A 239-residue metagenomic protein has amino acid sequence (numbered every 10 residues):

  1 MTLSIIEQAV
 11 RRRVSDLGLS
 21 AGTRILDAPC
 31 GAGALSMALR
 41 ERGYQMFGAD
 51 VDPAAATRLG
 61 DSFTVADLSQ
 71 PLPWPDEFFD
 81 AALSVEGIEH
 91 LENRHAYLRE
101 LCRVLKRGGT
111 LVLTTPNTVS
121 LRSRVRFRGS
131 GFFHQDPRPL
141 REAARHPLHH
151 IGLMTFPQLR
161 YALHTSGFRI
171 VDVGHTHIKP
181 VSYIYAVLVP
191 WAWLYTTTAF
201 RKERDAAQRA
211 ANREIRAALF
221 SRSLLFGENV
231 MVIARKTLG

Functional and structural regions predicted by a protein language model:
M1-R12: Conserved SAM-binding loop and adjacent beta-strand
T2, D27, H150-I151: Residues that cap or flank secondary-structure elements
R11-G18, T23-V125, F156, M231-K236: Conserved SAM-binding loop
A34, A38, E92-E100, V104 (+1 more regions): S-adenosyl-L-methionine-dependent methyltransferase catalytic module, highlighting the catalytic core
